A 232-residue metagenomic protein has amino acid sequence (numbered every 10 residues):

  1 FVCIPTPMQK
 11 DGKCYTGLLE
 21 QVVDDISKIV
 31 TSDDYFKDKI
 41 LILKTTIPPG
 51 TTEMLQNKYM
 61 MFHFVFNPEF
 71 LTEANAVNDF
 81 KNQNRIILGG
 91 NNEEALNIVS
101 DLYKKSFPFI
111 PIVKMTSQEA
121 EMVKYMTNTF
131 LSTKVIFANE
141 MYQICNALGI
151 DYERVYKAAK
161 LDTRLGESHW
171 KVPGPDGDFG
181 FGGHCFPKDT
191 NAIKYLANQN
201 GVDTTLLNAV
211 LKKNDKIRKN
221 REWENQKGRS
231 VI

Functional and structural regions predicted by a protein language model:
F1-I232: Structural/interface elements that position substrates and couple domains in central-metabolism enzymes
